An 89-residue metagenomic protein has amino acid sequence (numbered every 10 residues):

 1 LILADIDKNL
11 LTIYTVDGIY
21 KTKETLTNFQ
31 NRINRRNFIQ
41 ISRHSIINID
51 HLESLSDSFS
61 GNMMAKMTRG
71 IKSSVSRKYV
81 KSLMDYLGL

Functional and structural regions predicted by a protein language model:
L1-S74: Conserved binding/recognition cores within well-folded domains
M84-L89: Short hydrophobic/aromatic patches at helix-to-coil boundaries
